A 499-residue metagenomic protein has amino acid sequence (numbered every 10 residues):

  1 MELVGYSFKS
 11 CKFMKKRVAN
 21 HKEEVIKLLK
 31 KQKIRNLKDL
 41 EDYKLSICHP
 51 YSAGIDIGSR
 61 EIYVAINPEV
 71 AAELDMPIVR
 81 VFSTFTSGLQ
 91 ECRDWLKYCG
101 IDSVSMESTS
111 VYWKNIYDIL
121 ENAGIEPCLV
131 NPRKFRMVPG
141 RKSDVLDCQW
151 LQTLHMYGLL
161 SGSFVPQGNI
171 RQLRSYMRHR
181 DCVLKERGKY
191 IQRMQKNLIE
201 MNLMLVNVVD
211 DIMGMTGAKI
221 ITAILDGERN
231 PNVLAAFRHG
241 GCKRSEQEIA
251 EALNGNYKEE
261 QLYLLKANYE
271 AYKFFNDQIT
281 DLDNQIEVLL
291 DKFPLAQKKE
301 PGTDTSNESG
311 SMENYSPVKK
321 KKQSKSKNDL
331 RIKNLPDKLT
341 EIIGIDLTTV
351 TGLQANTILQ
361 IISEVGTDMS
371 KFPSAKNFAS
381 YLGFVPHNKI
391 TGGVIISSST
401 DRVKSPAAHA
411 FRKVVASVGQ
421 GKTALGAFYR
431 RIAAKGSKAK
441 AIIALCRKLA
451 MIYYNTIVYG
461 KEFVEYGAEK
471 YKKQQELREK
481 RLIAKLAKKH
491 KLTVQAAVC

Functional and structural regions predicted by a protein language model:
E2-C499: A detector of single, family-specific signature residues that are central to catalytic or substrate-handling motifs
